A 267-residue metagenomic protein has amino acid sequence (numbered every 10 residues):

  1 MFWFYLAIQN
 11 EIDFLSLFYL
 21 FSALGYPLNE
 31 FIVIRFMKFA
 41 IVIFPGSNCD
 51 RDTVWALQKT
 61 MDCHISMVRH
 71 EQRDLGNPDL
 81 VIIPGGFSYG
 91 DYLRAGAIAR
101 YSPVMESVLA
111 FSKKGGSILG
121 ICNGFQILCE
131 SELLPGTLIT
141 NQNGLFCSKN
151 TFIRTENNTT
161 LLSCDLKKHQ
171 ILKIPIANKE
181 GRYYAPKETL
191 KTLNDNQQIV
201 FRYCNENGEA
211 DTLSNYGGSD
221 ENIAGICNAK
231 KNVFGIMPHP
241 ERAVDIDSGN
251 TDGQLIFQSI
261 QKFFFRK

Functional and structural regions predicted by a protein language model:
M1-F2, D13-I121, C129-P135, T140-F146 (+3 more regions): N-terminal beta1-alpha1 cap of cysteine-dependent amidohydrolase-like domains
Q9-E11: Charged/polar low-complexity intrinsically disordered segments
K38, L109-K113, L138-K267: Amide-donor transfer/coupling interface in amidating biosynthetic enzymes
S88-Y89, F125-I127, Y183, N207: Glycine-rich nucleotide phosphate-binding loop and flanking beta-alpha elements of Rossmann-like dinucleotide-binding
N123-G124, P240: A generic "binding-loop/recognition-motif" signal
G124-F125, T159: Short, flexible active-site-adjacent loop segments at beta-strand->alpha-helix junctions, enriched in small/polar
